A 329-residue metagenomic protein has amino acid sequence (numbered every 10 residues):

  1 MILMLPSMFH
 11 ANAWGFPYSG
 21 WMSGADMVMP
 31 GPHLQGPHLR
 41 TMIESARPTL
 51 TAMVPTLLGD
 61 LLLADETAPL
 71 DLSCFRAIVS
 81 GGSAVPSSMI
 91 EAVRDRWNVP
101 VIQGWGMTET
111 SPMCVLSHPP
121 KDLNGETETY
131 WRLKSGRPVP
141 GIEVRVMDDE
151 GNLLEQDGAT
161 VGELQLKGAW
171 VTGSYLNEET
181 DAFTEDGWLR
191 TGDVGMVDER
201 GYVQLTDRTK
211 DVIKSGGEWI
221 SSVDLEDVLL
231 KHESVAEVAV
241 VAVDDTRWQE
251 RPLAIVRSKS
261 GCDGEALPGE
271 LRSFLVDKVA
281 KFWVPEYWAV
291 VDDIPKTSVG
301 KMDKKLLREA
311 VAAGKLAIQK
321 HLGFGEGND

Functional and structural regions predicted by a protein language model:
M1-L5, F9-T49, A64: Conserved AMP-binding/adenylation subdomain of ANL enzymes
M22-A25, P48-M53, L62-Y130, E143 (+2 more regions): Gly/Ser/Thr-rich phosphate-binding loop
T51, G168, G173-S174, V194-W283 (+2 more regions): AMP-binding/adenylate-forming catalytic core of the ANL superfamily
G82, G106, G136, D193 (+1 more regions): Active-site glycine-centered loops adjacent to acidic/histidine catalytic or metal-binding residues that shape
K134-G141, N152-E185, E218-I220: Conserved ATP/PPi-binding loop(s) of AMP-dependent carboxylate-activating enzymes
G141-Q165, E199-R200, C262-P268, D303: Conserved beta-loop-beta connector loops within the AMP-binding
D277-M302, K320-G327: AMP-binding/adenylate-forming catalytic domain of the ANL superfamily
E309-D329: Acidic/polar alpha-helix N-cap and adjacent early helical turns within long charge-rich amphipathic helices/linkers
